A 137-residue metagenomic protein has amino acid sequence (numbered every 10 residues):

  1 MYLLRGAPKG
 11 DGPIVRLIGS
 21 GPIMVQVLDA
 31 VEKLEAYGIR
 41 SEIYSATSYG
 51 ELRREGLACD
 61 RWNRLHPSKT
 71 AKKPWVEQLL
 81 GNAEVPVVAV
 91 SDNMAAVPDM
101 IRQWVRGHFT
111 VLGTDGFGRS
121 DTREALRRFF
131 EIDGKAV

Functional and structural regions predicted by a protein language model:
M1-A136: Thiamine diphosphate
